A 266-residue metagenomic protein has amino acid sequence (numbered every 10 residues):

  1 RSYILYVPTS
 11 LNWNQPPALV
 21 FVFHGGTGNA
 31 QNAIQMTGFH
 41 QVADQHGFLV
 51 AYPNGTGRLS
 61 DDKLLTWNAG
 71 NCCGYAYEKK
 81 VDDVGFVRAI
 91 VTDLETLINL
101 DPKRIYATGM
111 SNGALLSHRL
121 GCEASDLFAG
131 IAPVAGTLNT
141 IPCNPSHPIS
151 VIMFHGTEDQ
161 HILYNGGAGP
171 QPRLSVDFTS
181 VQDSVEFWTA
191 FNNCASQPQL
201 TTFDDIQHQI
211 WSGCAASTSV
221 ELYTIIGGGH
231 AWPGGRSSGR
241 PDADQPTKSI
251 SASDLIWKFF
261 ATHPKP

Functional and structural regions predicted by a protein language model:
R1-I4, N14-Y106, L116-R119, E123 (+1 more regions): Serine-hydrolase catalytic machinery in alpha/beta-hydrolase-like enzymes
R1-L19, Q31-T37, V42-Q45, K79-D82 (+8 more regions): A domain-start/cap signature at the N-terminus of enzymes
F21-F23, V134, I225: Alpha/beta-hydrolase
V50-Y52, V151, H208, L222-T224: Conserved beta-strand scaffold positions in the cores of enzyme catalytic domains, especially in NTP/NDP-utilizing
N54-G57, T137, G228: Short beta-to-alpha linker loops that shape the active-site pocket of alpha/beta-hydrolase fold enzymes
M153-H155, D159: Short beta-strand/loop motif that positions the catalytic acidic residue of the alpha/beta-hydrolase fold
D159-I162, H230-W232: Acidic catalytic loop of the alpha/beta-hydrolase fold
L222-R236: Active-site-adjacent mobile loop/cap segments within catalytic or ligand-binding domains
